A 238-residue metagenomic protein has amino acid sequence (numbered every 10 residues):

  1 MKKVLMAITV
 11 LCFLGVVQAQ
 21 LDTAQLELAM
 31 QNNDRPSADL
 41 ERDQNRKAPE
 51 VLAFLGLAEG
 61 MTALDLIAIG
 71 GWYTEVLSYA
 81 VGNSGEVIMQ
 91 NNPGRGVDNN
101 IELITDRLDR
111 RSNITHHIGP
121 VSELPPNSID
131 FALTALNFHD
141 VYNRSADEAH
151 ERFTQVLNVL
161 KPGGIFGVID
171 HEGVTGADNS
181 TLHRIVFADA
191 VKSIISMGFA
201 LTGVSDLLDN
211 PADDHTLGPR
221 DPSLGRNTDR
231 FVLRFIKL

Functional and structural regions predicted by a protein language model:
Q25-F54, A58: Class I SAM-dependent methyltransferase Rossmann-like catalytic core, especially the SAM/SAH-binding loop
G60-I69: Conserved class I S-adenosyl-L-methionine
M61, R111, S122-L133: A short acidic, Gly/Pro-enriched loop at the edge of an enzyme's catalytic core that lines a small-molecule cofactor
S78-Y79, E148-P162: A short glycine-rich, Lys/Arg-flanked "PGG" loop and its adjoining helix->strand segment in the class I
D130-H150: A short SAM/SAH-binding and catalytic strip from SAM-dependent methyltransferases
G163-E172: Conserved beta-strand signature within the Rossmann-like core of class I S-adenosyl-L-methionine
D178-V204: Conserved Class I S-adenosyl-L-methionine
M197, D213-L238: Core SAM-dependent methyltransferase catalytic element
